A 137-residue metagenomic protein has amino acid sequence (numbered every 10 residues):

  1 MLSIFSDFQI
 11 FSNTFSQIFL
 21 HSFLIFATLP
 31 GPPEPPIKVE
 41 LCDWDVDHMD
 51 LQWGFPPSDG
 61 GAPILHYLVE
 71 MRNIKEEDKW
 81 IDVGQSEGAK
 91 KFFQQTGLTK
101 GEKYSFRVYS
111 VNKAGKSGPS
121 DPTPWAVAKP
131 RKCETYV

Functional and structural regions predicted by a protein language model:
M1, S6, Q95-K116: Beta-strand-rich modules
L2-S22: Cationic, amphipathic, low-complexity segments that mediate targeting or membrane/lipid association
L24-G31, K100, V111-V137: Extracellular fibronectin type III
D43, Q85-E87, Q94-G101: Short, flexible loop/turn segments at beta-strand junctions in immunoglobulin-like and fibronectin type III
D47-A62, V137: Conserved aromatic anchor
P56, I74, Y109-K113: Beta-strand-rich extracellular modules
H66-V69: Short beta-strand elements bearing conserved aromatic residues within extracellular beta-rich modules
K75-G84: Surface-exposed loop/edge segments in extracytoplasmic proteins
